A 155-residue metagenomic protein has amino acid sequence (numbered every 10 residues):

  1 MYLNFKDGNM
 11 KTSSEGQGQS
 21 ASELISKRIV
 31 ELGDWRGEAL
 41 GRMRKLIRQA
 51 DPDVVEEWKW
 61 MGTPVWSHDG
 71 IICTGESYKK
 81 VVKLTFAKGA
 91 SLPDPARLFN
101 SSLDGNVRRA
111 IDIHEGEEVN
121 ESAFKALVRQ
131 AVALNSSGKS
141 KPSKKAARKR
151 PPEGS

Functional and structural regions predicted by a protein language model:
M1-S155: Charge-dense, helix-prone N-terminal extensions
